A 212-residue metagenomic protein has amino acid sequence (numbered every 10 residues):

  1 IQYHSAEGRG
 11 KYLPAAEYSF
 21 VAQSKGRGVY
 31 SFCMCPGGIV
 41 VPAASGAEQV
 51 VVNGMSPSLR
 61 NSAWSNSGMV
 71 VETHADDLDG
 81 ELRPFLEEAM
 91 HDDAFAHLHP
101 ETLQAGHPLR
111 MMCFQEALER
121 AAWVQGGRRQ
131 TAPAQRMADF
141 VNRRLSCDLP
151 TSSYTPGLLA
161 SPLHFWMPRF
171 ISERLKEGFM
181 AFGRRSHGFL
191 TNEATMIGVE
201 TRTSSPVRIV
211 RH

Functional and structural regions predicted by a protein language model:
I1-H212: Residues forming the flavin
